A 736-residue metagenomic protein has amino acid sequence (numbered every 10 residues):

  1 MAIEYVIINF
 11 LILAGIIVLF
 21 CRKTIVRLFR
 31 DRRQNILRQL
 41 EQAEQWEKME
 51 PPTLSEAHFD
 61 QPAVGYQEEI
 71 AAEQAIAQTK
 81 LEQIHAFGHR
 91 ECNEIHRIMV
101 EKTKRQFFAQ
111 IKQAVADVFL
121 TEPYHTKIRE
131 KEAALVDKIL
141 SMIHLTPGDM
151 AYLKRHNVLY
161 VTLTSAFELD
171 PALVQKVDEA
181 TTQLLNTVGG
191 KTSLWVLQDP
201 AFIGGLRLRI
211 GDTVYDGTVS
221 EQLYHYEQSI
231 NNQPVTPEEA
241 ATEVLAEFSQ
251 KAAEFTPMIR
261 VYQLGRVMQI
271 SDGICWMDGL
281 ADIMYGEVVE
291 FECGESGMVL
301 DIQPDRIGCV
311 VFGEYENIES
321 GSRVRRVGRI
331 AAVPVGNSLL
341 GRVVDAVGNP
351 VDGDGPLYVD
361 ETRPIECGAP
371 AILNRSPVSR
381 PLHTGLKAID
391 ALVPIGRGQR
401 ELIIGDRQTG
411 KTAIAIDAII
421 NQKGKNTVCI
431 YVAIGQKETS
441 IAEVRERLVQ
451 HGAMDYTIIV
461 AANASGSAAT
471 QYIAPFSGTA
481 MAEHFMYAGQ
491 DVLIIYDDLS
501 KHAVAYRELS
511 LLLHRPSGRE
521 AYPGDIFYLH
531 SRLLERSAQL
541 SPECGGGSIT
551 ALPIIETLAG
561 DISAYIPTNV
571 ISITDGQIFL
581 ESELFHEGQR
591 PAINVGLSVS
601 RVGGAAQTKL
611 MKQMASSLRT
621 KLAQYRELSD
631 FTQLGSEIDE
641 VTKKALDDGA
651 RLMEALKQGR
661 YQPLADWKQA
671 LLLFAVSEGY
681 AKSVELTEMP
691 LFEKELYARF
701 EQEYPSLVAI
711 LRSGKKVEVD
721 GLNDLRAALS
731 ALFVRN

Functional and structural regions predicted by a protein language model:
M1-R32: Hydrophobic single transmembrane helices highlighted by the model
Q67-A240, I283: Elongated, mostly alpha-helical coiled-coil "stalk/stator" tethers of large membrane protein machines
E239-K251, T256-L382: Acidic-enriched and Gly/Ser
N317, H484, K501, L511-N736: Conserved catalytic/coupling modules of large nucleotide/cofactor-utilizing molecular machines
S322-V324, S338, V351-Q399, A413-A418 (+2 more regions): P-loop NTPase nucleotide-binding/switch module
G385-K437, T479-A482: P-loop NTPase nucleotide-binding module
T427, E438-M481, L511-P523: Nucleotide-state-sensitive switch-loop elements of NTP-binding domains
T470-Y506: Phosphate-binding/switch loop-helix module in NTP-utilizing enzymes
